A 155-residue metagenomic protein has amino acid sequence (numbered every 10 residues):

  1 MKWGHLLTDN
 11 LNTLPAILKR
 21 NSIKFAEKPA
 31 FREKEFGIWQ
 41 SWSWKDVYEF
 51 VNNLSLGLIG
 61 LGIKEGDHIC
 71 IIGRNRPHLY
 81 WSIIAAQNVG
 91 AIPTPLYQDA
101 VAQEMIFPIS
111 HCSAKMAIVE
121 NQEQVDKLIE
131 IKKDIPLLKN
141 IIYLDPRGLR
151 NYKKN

Functional and structural regions predicted by a protein language model:
M1-N12: Flexible, non-catalytic linker and terminal segments flanking ANL/adenylate-forming cores
T8, E27-R76, Y80-I84, V101-I106: Conserved AMP-binding/adenylate-forming core of the ANL superfamily
L18, S82, L128: Aromatic/hydrophobic pocket-lining residues that form π-stacking "cages" and hydrophobic walls in ligand
F25-E27, N155: A short, polar/charged loop/turn motif at coil->beta-strand junctions and beta-hairpin connectors
N88-N155: Structural core segment of the AMP-binding/adenylate-forming
